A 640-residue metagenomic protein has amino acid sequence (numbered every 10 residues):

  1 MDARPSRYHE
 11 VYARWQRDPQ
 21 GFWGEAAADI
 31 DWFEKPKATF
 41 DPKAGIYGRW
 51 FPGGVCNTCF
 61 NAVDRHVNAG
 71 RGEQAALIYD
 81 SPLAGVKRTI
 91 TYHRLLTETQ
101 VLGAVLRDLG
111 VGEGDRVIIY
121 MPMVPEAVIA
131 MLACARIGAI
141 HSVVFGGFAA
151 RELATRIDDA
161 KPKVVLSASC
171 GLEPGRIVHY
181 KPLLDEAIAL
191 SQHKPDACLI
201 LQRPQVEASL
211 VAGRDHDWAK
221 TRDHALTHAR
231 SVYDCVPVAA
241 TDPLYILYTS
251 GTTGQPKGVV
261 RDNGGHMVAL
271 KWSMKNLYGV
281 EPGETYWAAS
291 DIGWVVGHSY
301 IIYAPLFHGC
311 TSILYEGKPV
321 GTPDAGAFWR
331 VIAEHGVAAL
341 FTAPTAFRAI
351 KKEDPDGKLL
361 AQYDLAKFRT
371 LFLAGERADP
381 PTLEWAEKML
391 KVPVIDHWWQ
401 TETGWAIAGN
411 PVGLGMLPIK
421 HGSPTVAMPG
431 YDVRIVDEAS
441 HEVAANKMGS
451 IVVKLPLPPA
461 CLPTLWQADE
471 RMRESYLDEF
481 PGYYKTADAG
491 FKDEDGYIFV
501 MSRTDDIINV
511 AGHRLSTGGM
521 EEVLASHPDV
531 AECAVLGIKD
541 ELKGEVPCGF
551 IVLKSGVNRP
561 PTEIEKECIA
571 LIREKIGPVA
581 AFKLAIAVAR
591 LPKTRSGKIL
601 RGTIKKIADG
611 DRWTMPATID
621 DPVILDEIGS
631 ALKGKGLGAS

Functional and structural regions predicted by a protein language model:
C59-F60, L77-L132, A149-A154, R214-D223 (+1 more regions): Conserved AMP-binding/adenylate-forming core of the ANL superfamily
E73-A75, C198-Q205, V211-Y248, Q255 (+3 more regions): Conserved pre-ATP/AMP-binding loop-to-beta segment of ANL
L132, R136-K220, G336, A343-P344: Structural core segment of the AMP-binding/adenylate-forming
V144-S169, L184, A333, L340 (+8 more regions): AMP-binding/adenylate-forming catalytic core of the ANL superfamily
D196, I200-Q202, E574-I599, D611-G636: AMP-binding/adenylate-forming catalytic domain of the ANL superfamily
H216, C310, A338-T342, K352-P418 (+2 more regions): Gly/Ser/Thr-rich phosphate-binding loop
M267-T285, V295-A339, K352-K358: Conserved AMP-binding/adenylation subdomain of ANL enzymes
V426-G430, H441-Y476, L515-T517, R612-W613: Conserved ATP/PPi-binding loop(s) of AMP-dependent carboxylate-activating enzymes
